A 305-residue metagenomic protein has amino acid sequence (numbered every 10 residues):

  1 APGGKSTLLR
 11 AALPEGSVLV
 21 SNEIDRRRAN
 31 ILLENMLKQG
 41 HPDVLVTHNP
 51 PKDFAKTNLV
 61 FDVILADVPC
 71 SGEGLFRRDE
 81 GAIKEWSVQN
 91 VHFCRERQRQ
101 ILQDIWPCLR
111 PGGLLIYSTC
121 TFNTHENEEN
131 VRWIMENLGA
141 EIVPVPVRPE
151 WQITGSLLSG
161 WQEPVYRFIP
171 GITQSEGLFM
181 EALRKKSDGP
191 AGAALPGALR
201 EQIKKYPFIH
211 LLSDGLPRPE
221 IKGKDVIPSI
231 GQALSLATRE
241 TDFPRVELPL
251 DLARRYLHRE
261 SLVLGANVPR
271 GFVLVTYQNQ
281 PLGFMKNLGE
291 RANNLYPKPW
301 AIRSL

Functional and structural regions predicted by a protein language model:
P2-E15: Conserved SAM-binding loop of SAM-dependent methyltransferases across substrates and taxa, primarily the Class I
L9, L32, I64, G113 (+3 more regions): Residue-level signal for inorganic ion chemistry
P14, L109-P111: Helix-to-beta-strand junctions that scaffold the AdoMet/dcAdoMet cofactor pocket in Class I SAM-dependent enzymes
V18-E23: Conserved SAM-binding motif I beta-strand of class I
I24-L59, A66: S-adenosyl-L-methionine
R27, V63-Q103, C120-E128, W151-T154: Mobile active-site "lid"/loop adjacent to the S-adenosyl-L-methionine
F61, L114-Y117, F122-Q202, H210: Class I S-adenosyl-L-methionine
E176-F179, K186-L305: Polybasic, low-complexity RNA-engagement segments
